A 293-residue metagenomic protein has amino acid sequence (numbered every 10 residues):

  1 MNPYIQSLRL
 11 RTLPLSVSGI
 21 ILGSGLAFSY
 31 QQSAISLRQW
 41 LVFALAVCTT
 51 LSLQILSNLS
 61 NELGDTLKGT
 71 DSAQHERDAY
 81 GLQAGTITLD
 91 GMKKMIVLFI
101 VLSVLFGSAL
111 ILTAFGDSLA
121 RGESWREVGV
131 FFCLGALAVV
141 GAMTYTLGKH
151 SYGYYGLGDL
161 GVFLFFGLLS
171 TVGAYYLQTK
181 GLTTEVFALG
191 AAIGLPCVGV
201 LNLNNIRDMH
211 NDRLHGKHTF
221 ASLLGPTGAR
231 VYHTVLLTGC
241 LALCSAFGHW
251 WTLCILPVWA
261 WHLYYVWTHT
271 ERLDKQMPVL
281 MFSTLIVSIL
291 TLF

Functional and structural regions predicted by a protein language model:
M1-L45, Y145, K149-H150, Y155-G158 (+1 more regions): Topogenic membrane-insertion module of multi-pass membrane proteins
N2, D78-G181: Intramembrane alpha-helical segments
P14-G23, L160-Y175, A221-P226, P278-F293: Small-residue-rich segments of transmembrane alpha-helices in multi-pass membrane proteins, especially helix faces
L22-C48, F106-V130, S170-A191, L243-W250 (+1 more regions): Helix-coil boundary and interhelical linker segments in multi-pass alpha-helical membrane proteins
S36-S60, V128-M143, T184-L203: Membrane-embedded alpha-helical segments that form the functional core of polytopic membrane enzymes, especially those
S52-E76, V198-A221: Acidic (Asp/Glu-rich) catalytic motifs at the cytosolic membrane interface
A73-S118, K217-G248, F282: Multi-pass membrane catalytic core of lipid/isoprenoid biosynthesis enzymes
A246-F293: Extended hydrophobic alpha-helices typical of membrane-associated regions
